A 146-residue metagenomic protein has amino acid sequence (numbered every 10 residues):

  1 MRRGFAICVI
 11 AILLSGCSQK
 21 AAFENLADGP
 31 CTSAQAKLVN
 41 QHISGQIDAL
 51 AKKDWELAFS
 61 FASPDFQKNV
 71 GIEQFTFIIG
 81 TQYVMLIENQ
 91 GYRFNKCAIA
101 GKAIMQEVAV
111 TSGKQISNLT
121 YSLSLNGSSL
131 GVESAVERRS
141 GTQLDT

Functional and structural regions predicted by a protein language model:
M1-G4: Positively charged n-region of N-terminal signal peptides that target proteins for export
L13-G16: C-terminal motif of bacterial Sec signal peptides marking the signal peptidase cleavage site
S18-K20: Bacterial signal peptide processing site
A22-A27: Charged alpha-helical initiation segments
G29, A34-S44, D48-A51, W55-A103: Short solvent-exposed beta->alpha transition segments
G91-T146: Exposed beta-sheet edge and beta->alpha loop/turn motif
